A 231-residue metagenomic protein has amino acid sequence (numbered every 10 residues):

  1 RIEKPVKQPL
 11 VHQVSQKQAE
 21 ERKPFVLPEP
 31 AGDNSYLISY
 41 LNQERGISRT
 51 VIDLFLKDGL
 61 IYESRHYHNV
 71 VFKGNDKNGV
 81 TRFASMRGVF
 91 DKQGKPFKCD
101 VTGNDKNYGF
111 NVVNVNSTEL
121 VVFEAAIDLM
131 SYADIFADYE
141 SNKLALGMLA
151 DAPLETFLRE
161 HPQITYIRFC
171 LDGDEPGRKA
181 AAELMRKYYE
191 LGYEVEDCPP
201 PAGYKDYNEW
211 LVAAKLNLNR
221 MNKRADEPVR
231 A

Functional and structural regions predicted by a protein language model:
R1-V70, K223-A231: TOPRIM metal-binding catalytic domain and adjacent DNA-binding surface shared by DnaG-type primases
R22-P24, D53, K98, E124 (+3 more regions): Generic secondary-structure boundary/loop-capping signal
P30-G32, V115, V212: Short capping/connector residues at structural and topological boundaries
D33-N34, E124, A180: Residue-level preference for nonpolar/small residues embedded in alpha-helices
I38-S39, L129, M185: Short glycine-/small-residue-rich flexible loop motifs, especially phosphate/cofactor-binding loops
R65-E160: Phosphate-handling DNA/RNA-contact segment within nucleic-acid enzymes
T118, D134-A231: TOPRIM fold recognition
